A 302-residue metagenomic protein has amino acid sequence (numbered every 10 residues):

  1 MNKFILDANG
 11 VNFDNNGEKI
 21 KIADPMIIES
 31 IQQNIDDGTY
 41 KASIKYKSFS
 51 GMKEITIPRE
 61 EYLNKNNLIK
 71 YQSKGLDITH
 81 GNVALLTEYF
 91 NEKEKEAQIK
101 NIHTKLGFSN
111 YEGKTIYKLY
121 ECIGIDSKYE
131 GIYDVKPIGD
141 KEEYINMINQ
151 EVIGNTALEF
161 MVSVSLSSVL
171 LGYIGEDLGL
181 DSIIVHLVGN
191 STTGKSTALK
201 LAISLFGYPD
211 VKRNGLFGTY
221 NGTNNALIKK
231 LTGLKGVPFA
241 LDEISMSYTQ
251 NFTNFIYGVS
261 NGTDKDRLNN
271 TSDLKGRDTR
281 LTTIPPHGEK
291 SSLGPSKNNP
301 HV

Functional and structural regions predicted by a protein language model:
M1-V152, K229-K230, L234-V237, K297: Conserved glycine-centered beta->alpha loop in an early N-terminal alpha/beta scaffold
I123-V211: P-loop NTPase catalytic core of nucleic-acid-dependent motor ATPases
K128-I132, M147-G154, N214-L227, L268-T271: Active-site-adjacent structural elements in folded domains
S168, Y173, T192-T197, N225 (+2 more regions): Flexible loop/turn segments at secondary-structure boundaries
L180-D181, G233-K235, D278-L281: Short loop/turn elements that form and flank the Walker-type P-loop nucleotide-binding site in RecA-like NTPase cores
S182-H186, P238, T283: Residue-level preference for the first positions of well-ordered beta-strands
V188, T197-F252: AAA+/P-loop NTPase substrate/partner-engagement loops
N254-V302: Replace "adjacent to P-loop NTPase cores in ATP/GTP-dependent enzymes" with "adjacent to NTP-binding cores
